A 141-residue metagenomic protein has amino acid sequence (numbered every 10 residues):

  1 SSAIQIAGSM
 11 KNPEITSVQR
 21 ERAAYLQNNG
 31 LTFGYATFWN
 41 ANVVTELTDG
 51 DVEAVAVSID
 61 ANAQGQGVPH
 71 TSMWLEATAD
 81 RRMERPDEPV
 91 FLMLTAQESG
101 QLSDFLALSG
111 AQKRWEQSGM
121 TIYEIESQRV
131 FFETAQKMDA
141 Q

Functional and structural regions predicted by a protein language model:
S1-E14, E53-V55: Transmembrane alpha-helical segments
K11-Y25: A short, well-structured juxtamembrane/interface segment
E14-I15, F33-G34, T95: Charged, low-complexity surface patches
A23, A36, A41, T45 (+1 more regions): Catalytic cores of transferase enzymes with a strong primary signal for eukaryotic protein kinases
N29-Q64: Short periplasmic/luminal acceptor-recognition loop of GT-C membrane glycosyltransferases, typified by
D51-F132, Q136-A140: Luminal/periplasmic acceptor-recognition loop/helix of membrane-associated glycosyltransferases
